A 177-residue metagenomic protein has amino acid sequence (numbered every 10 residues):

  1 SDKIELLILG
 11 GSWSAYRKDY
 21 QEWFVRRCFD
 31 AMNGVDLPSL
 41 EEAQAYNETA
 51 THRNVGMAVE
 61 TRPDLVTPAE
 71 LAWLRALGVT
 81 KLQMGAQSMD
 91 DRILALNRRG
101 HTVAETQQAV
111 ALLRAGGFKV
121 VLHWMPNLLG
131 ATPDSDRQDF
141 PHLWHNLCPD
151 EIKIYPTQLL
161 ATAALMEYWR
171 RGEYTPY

Functional and structural regions predicted by a protein language model:
G11-Y177: Conserved non-cysteine loop/helix-boundary elements of the Radical SAM core domain that shape
